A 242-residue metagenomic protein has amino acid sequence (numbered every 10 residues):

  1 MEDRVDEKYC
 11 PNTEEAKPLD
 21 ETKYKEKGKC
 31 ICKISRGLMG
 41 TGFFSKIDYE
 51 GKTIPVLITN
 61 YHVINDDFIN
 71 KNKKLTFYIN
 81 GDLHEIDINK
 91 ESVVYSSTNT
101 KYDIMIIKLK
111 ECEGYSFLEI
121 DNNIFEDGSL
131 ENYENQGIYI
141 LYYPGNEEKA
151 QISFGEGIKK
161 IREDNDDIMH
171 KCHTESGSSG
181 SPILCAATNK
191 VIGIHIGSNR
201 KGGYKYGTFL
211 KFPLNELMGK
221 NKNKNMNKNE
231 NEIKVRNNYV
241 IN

Functional and structural regions predicted by a protein language model:
M1-G51, Y239: Protease-domain processing segments flanking chymotrypsin-fold serine proteases, especially trypsin-like
D3, T100, N227-N229: Exposed, low-complexity/repetitive linear segments and helix-based recognition motifs, biased toward charged/polar
R4, P55, S92-V93, K234 (+1 more regions): Detector for intrinsically disordered, low-structure N-terminal pre-sequences
K23-M39, K52-D167, K171, C185-A187 (+1 more regions): Serine endopeptidase catalytic core focused on the charge-relay Asp
F43, H173-I196: Catalytic nucleophile loop of clan PA
I47, D66, G114, N199-K201: Short coil/turn motifs at secondary-structure junctions
N60-V63, P144-G145, S176, G193-G202: Short beta->alpha transition motifs characteristic of CBS
V191-N242: C-terminal cap/linker of serine protease catalytic domains
